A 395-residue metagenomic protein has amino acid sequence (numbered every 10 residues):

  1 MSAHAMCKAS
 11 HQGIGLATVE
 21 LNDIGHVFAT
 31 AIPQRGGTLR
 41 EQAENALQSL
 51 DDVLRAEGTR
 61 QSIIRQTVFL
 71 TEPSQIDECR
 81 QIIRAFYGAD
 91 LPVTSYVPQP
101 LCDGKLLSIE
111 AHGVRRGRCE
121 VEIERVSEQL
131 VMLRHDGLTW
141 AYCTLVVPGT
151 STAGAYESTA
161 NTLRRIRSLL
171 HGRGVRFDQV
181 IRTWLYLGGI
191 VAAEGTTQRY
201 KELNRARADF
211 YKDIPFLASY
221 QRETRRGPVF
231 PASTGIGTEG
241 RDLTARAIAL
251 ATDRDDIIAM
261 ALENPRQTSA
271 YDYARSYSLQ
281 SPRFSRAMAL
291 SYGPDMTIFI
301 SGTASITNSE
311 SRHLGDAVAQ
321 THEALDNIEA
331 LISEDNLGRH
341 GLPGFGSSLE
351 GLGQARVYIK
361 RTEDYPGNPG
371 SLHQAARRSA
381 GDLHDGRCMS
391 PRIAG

Functional and structural regions predicted by a protein language model:
M1-G395: Short, polar/acidic, helix-capping and beta-turn segments at strand->helix junctions that line the mouths
